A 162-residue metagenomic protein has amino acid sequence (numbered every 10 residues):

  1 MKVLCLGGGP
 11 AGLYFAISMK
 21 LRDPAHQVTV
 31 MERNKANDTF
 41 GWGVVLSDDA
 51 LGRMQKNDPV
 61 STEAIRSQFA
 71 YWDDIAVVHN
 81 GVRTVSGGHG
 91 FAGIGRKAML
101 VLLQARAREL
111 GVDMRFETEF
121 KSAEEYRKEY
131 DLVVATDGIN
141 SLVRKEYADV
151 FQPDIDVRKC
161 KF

Functional and structural regions predicted by a protein language model:
M1-A11: Beta1/beta-strand and adjacent pyrophosphate-binding region of the FAD-binding site in flavoprotein oxidoreductases
M1-K2, H26, K128-D131: Short coil/turn segments at beta-strand junctions that form active-site/ligand-binding loops
L4-L6, S18-G41: Glycine-rich FAD pyrophosphate-binding loop
A11, F15, A36, N140: Conserved Rossmann-like nucleotide-cofactor binding loop
I17-S18, W42-G43, K145-A148: Short amphipathic alpha-helical segments
F40-G43, G90: Short, solvent-exposed loop/turn segments at secondary-structure boundaries
D48-F162: Conserved N-terminal helical subregion
